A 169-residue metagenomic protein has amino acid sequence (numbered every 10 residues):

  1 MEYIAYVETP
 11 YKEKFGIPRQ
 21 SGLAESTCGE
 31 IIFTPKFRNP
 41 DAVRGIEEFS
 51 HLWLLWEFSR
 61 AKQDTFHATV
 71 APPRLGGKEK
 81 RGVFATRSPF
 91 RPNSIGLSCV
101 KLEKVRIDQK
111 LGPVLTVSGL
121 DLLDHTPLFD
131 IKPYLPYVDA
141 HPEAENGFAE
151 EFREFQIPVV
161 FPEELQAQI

Functional and structural regions predicted by a protein language model:
M1-C99, E103-I169: Glycine-rich, low-complexity intrinsically disordered segments
